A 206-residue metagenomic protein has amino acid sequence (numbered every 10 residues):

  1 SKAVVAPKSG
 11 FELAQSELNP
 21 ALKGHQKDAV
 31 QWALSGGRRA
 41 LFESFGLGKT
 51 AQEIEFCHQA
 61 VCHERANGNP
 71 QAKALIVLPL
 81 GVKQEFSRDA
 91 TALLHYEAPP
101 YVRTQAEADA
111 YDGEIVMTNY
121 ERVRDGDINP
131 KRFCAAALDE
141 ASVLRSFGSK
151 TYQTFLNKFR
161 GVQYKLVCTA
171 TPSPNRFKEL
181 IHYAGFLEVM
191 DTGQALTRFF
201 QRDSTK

Functional and structural regions predicted by a protein language model:
A3-F42: Conserved pre-motif I regulatory segment
G36-F56: Walker A/P-loop
G36-L41, A72, G113-E114: Pre-Walker A (Motif I) flank of P-loop NTPase domains
A40-S44, L75, L166: Short hydrophobic/aromatic beta-strand immediately N-terminal to the Walker A/P-loop
T50-E55, G68-A92, P174-E179: Conserved Walker A/P-loop ATP-binding site and its immediately adjacent core in helicase/helicase-like ATPase domains
G68-K73, A135, V143, Y152-K206: Conserved P-loop NTPase motor "coupling/switch" region that bridges the ATPase
G81-Q105, L187-D191: Conserved helix-turn-beta segment of the N-terminal RecA-like "Helicase ATP-binding" lobe in SF1/SF2 helicases
A106-A135: Conserved helix/coil segment N-terminal to the catalytic DExD/H
